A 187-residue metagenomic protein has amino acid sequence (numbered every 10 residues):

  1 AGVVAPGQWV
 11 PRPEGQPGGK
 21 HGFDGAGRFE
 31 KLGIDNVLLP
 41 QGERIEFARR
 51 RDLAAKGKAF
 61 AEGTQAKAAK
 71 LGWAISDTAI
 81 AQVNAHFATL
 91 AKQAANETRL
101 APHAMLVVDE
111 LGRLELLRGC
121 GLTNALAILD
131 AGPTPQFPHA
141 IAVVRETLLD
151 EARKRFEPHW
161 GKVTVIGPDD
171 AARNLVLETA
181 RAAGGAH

Functional and structural regions predicted by a protein language model:
A1, H103-M105, P138-H139: Residue-level recognition of the N-termini of beta-strands and the immediately preceding loop/turn
A1-A66: N-terminal phosphate/diphosphate-binding loop that engages ATP/GTP or pyrophosphate donors across diverse enzyme folds
G2, V107, K162-V165: Conserved beta-strand scaffold positions in the cores of enzyme catalytic domains, especially in NTP/NDP-utilizing
V3, F87-L90, H139: Domain-wide signal for the mature, well-folded portions of proteins, strongly enriched in nucleus-encoded organellar
V4, D109, V143: Short beta-strand segments
R28, T89-A101, I128-Q136: Conserved catalytic network of the ASCE P-loop NTPase/AAA+ motor domain
A54-L106, L111-L117: Phosphate-binding/switch loop-helix module in NTP-utilizing enzymes
G112-H187: Replace "adjacent to P-loop NTPase cores in ATP/GTP-dependent enzymes" with "adjacent to NTP-binding cores
